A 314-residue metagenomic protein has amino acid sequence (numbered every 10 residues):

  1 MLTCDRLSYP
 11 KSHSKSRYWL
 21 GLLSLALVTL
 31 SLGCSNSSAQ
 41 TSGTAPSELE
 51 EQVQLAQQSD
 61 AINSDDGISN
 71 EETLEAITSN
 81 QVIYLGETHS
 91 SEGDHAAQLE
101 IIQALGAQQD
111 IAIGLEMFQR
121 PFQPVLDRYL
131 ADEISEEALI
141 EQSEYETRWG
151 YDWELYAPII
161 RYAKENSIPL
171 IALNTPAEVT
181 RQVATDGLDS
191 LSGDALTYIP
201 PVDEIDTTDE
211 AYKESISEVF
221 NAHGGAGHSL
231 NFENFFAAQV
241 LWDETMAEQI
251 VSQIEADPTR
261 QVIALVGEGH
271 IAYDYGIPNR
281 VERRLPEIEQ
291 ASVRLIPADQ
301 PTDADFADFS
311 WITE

Functional and structural regions predicted by a protein language model:
M1-K15: N-terminal secretory signal peptides that target proteins for export/translocation
K15-L27: Sec-dependent N-terminal signal peptides
L25-N80: N- or domain-start disorder-to-order transition segments that initiate the globular core
D65-A107: Zymogen propeptides
T88-E92, F118-F122, P176-T180, E268-A272 (+1 more regions): Solvent-exposed loop/turn segments at secondary-structure junctions within structured extracellular/periplasmic domains
S91-H95, L105, A112-G114, R120-L130: Membrane-embedded segments
P124-Q253: A substrate-binding/cap region within the structured catalytic cores of diverse enzymes
T245-A256, R260-I263, G269-E314: C-terminal regions of proteins
